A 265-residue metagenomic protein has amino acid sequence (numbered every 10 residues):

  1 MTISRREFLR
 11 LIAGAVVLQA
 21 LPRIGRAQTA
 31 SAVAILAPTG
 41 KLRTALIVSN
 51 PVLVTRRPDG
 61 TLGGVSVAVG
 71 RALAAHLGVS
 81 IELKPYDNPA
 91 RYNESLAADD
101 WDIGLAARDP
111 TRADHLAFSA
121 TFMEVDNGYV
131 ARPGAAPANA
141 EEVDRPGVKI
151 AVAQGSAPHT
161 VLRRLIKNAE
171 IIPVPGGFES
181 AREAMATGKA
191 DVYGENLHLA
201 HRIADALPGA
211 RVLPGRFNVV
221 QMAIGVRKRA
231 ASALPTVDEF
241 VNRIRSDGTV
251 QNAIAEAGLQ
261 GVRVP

Functional and structural regions predicted by a protein language model:
E7-R26: N-terminal export signals
T29, A157-G176, V212-L213, N242-P265: Ligand-binding clefts/hinges and TM-proximal coupling segments of bilobed small-molecule sensing domains
A30-A107, D247, E256: Extracytoplasmic small-molecule ligand-binding "clamshell" domains of the periplasmic binding protein/Venus flytrap
V48, M123-G134, F178-E179, L197 (+2 more regions): Periplasmic-binding protein-like
V54-P58, G70-S80, S119-A120, P158-P175 (+2 more regions): Ligand-binding cleft/hinge of the Venus flytrap
G64-H76, G134-K149, S156-A157, Q221-V262: Extended ligand-binding regions for polar small-molecule ligands
R71, A75, S80-D144, P208-R216: Acidic, polar ligand-binding/catalytic clefts
K84-E94, I172-E183: Short helix-initiation/N-cap motifs at beta->coil->alpha
